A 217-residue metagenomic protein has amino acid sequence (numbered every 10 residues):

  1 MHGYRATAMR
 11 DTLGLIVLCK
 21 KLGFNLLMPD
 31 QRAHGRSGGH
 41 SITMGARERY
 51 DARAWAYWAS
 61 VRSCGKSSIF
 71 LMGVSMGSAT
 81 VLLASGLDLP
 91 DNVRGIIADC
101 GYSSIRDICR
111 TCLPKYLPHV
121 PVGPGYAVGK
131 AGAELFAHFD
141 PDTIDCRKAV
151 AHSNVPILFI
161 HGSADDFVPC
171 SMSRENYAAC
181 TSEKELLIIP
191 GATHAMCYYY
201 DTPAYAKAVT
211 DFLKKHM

Functional and structural regions predicted by a protein language model:
Y4-L18, Q31: The serine-hydrolase catalytic nucleophile loop
C19-G38: Conserved alpha/beta-hydrolase
I42-S63: Alpha/beta-hydrolase active-site loop
L83-D140, K148: Hydrolase active-site cap/lid region
C146, V155, P169-A178: Short alpha-helix in the alpha/beta-hydrolase fold that links the catalytic acid
H152-N154, F159-H161, D165: Short beta-strand/loop motif that positions the catalytic acidic residue of the alpha/beta-hydrolase fold
A178-A195: Catalytic histidine neighborhood in serine/cysteine hydrolases with alpha/beta-hydrolase-type architecture
A192-A206: Catalytic histidine-centered segment of alpha/beta-hydrolase-like enzymes
